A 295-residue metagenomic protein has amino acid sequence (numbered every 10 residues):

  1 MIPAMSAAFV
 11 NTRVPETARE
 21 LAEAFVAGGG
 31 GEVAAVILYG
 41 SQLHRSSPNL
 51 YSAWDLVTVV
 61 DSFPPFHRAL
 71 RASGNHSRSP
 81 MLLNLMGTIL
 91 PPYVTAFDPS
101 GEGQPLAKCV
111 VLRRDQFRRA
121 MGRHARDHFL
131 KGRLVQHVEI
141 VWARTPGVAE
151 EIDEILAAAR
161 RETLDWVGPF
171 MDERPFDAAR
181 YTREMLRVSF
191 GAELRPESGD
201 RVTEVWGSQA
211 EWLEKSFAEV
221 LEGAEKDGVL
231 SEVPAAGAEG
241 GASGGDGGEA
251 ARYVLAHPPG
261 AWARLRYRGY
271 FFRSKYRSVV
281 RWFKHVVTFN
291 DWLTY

Functional and structural regions predicted by a protein language model:
M1-I37, M171: Helical scaffold of the NTase/Pol beta-like nucleotidyltransferase catalytic core
A4-L21, R45, N49-Y51, V57-R126: Metal-dependent nucleotidyltransferase catalytic core
E32, S52-A53: Short loop/turn motifs at secondary-structure junctions
L38-S41, V60: Short His-Asn-centered micro-motif
Q42-H44, F63-P64, R187-G191: Short, solvent-exposed loop/turn segments at secondary-structure junctions
W54-D55, R183: Residue-level detector of short, conserved catalytic/binding motifs and their immediate flanks
S79-G207: Conserved NTP/Mg2+-binding pocket subregion across the NTase superfamily
A159-T294: Conserved nucleotidyltransferase catalytic core and NTase-mimicking acidic/glycine-rich helix/loop elements in nucleic
